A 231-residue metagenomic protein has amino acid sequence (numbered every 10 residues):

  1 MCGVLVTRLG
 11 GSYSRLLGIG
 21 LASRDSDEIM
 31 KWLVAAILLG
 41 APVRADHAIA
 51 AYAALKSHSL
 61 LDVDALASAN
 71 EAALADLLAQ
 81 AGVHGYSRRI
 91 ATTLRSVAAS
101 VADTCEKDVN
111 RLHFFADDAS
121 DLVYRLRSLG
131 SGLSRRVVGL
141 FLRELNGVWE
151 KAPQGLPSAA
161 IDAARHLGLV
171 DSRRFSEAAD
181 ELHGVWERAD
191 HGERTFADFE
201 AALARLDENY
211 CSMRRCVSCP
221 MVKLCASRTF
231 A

Functional and structural regions predicted by a protein language model:
M1-H84, R88-T93, N209-A231: Structure-specific DNA junction-binding interface
M1-L21, A119-S120, L129, R135-A231: C-terminal accessory module of base-excision DNA glycosylases/AP lyases that mediates lesion recognition and DNA
I29, D46-A50, R89-S96, D121 (+4 more regions): Generic recognition of short, well-ordered alpha-helical interface segments
L33-L38, L78, L94, A98 (+2 more regions): Short alpha-helical scaffolding segments that buttress acidic/His motifs in well-ordered protein cores
A41-V43, S59-L60, A102, N146 (+1 more regions): Short alpha-helix boundary/capping elements
H47, L66, Y86, R111 (+3 more regions): Short, surface-exposed helix-loop/turn micro-motifs enriched in polar/charged residues
L60-L129, E144: Alpha-helical ds-nucleic-acid-binding substructure associated with the helix-hairpin-helix region of base-excision DNA
